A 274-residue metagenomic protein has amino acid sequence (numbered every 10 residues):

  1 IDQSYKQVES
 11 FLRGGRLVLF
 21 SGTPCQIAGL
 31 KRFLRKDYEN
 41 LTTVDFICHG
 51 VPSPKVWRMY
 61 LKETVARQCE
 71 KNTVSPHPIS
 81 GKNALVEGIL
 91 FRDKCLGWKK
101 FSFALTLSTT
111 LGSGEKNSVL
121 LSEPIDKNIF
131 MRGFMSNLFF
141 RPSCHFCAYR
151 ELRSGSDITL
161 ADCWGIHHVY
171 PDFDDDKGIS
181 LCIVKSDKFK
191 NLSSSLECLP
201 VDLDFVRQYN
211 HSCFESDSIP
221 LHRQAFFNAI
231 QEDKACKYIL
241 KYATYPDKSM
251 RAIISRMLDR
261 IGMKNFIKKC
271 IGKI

Functional and structural regions predicted by a protein language model:
I1-L12: Portal/gating segments that form or line small-molecule/metal binding sites
R16-G22, L41: Generic beta-sheet signal
F20-L30, G50, L96: Gly/Ser/Thr-rich loops at beta-strand to alpha-helix junctions that form or flank small-molecule/cofactor-binding
S21-G22, D45-I47, L90-R92: Short beta-strand segments
G29-F33, S53-M59, F101-S102, P171: A short acidic (Asp/Glu
L34-Y38, Y60-K62, E197-P200: Short, solvent-exposed amphipathic alpha-helical segments in soluble enzyme and RNA/protein-processing domains
E39-R67: Short, flexible loop segments at boundaries between secondary-structure elements
C69-I274: Long, compositionally biased charged/polar accessory segments in the mid-to-C-terminal portions of proteins
